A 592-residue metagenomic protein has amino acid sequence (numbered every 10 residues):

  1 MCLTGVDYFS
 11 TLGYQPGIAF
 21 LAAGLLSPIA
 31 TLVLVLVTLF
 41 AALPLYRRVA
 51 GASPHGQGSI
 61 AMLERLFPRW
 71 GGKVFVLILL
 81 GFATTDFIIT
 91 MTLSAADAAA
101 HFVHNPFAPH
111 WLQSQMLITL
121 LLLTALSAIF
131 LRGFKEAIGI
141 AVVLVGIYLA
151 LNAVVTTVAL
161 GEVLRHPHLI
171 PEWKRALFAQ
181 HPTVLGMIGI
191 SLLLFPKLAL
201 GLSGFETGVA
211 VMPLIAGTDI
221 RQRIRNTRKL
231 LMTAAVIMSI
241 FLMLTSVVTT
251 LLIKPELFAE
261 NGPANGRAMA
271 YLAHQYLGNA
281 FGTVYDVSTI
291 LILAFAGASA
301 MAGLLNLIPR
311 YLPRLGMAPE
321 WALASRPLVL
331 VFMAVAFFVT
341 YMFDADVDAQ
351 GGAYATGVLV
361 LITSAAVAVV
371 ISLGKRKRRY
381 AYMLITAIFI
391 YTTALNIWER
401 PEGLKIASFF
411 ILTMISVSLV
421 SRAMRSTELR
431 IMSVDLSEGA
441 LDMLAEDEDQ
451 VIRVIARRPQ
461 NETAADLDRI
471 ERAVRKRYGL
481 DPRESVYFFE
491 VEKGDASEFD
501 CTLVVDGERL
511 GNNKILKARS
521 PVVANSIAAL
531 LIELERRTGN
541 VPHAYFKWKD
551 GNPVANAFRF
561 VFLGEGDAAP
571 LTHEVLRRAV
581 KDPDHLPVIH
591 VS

Functional and structural regions predicted by a protein language model:
M1-Y14, L63-R65, R69-L77, I188: Membrane-interface "cap" regions at the ends of multi-pass membrane proteins
P16-E64, G71-V76, T92-L122, I147 (+1 more regions): Extracellular loop-to-transmembrane helix junctions
P44-G71, A96-P106, E136, E172-W173 (+4 more regions): Flexible loop linkers connecting adjacent transmembrane helices in multi-pass alpha-helical membrane transporters
R69-K73, L112-L121, A216-F241, P309-D344 (+1 more regions): Loop-to-transmembrane helix boundary motifs in multi-pass membrane proteins
G146, A153-S203, W398: Helix-loop-helix junctions that connect adjacent transmembrane segments in multi-pass membrane transporters
T157-I170, I220, T233-M269: Extracellular/periplasmic helix-exit of transmembrane alpha-helices
G351, G357, A368-A456: A generic transmembrane alpha-helix motif of multi-pass inner-membrane proteins
L429-S592: Cytosolic C-terminal regulatory domains/tails of membrane transporters and channels
